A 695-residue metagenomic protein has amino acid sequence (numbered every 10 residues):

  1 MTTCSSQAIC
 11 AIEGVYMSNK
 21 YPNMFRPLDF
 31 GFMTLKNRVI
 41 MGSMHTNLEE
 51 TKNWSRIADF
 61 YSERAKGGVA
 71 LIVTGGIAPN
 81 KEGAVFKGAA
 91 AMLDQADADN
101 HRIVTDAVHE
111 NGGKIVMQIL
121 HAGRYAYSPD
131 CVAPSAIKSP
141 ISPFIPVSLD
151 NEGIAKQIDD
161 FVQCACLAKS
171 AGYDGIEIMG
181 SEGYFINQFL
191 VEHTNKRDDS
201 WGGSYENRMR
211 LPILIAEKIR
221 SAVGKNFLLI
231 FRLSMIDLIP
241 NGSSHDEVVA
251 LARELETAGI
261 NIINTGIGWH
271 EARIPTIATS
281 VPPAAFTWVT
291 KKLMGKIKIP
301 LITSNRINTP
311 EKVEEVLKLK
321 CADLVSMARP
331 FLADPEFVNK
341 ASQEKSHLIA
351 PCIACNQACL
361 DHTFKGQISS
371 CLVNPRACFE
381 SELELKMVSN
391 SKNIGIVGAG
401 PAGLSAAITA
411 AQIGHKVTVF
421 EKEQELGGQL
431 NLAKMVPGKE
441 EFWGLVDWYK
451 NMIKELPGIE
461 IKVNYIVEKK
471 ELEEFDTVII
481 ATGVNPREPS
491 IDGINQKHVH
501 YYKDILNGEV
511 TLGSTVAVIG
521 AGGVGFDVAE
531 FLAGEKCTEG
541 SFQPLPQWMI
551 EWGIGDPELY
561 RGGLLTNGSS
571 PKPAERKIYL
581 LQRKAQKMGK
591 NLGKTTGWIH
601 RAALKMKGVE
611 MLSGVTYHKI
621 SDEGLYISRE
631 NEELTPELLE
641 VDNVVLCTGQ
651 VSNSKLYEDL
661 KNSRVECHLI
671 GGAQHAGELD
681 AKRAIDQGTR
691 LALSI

Functional and structural regions predicted by a protein language model:
C10-V397, P401, A406-V417, E425: Flavin-dependent oxidoreductase catalytic cores
A70, D174, N261, D323 (+3 more regions): Conserved acidic residues
A216, E380-S389, Q412, K416 (+4 more regions): Flanking helices and flexible, charged tails adjoining ferredoxin-like Fe-S electron-transfer domains in multi-subunit
T276-P282, E384-K386, S391, L432-G444 (+4 more regions): Short, contiguous acidic/charged loop-to-helix segments that flank catalytic cores in large enzymes
E336-C352, Y465-N485: Small-residue-rich anion-binding loops in enzyme active sites
S391-V419, I461-K470, T482-I491, N495-H498 (+2 more regions): Rossmann-like dinucleotide/flavin-binding elements
G428-F475, G589-V615: N-terminal Rossmann-like dinucleotide/flavin-binding domain of flavoprotein oxidoreductases that bind FAD/FMN
